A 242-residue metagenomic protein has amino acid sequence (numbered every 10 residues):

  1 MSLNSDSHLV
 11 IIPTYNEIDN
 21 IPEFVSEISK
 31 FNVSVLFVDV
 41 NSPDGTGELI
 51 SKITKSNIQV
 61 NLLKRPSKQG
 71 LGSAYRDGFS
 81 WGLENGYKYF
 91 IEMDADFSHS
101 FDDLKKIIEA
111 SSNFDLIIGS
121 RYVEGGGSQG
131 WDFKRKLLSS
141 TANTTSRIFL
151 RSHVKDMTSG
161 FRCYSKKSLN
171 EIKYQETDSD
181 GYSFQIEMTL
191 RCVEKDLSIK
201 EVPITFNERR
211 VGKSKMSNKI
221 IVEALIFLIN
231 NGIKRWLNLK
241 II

Functional and structural regions predicted by a protein language model:
M1-S7, I11, F149-S152, Y174-I242: Hydrophobic helical membrane-anchoring modules
D6-H8, S29-F37, Q59-V60: Short loop->beta transition adjacent to catalytic acidic/histidine clusters or analogous donor-positioning motifs
T14, V38-V40, R65: Conserved sequence signature across two-component system core domains
Y15-K30: Short, well-formed alpha-helical segments that are part of the catalytic scaffolds of diverse glycosyltransferases
D19-E23, D44-I53: Acidic helix N-cap motif at the loop->helix transition within catalytic regions of sugar-transfer enzymes
D39-E48, F97: A conserved acidic beta->alpha catalytic loop
L63-E84, Y89, F101-Y182, R209-A224: Acceptor/aglycone-binding surface of glycosyltransferases and processive sugar-polymer synthases
